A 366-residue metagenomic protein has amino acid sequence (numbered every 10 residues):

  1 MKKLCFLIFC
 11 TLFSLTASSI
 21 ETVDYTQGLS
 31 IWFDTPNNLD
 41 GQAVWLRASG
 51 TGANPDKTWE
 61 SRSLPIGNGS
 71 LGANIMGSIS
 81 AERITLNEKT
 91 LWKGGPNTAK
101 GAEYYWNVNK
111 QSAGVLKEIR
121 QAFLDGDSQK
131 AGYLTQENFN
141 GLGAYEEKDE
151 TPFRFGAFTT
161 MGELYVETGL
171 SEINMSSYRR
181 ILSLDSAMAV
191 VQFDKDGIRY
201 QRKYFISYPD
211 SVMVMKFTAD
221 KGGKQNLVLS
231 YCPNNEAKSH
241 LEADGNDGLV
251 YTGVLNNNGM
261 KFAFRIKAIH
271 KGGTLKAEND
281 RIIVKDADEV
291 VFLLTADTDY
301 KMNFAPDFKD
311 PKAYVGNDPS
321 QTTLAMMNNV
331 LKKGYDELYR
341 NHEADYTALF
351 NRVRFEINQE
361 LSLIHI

Functional and structural regions predicted by a protein language model:
M1-L4: Positively charged n-region of N-terminal signal peptides that target proteins for export
F9-S18: Hydrophobic h-region of N-terminal signal peptides that target proteins for export in Gram-negative bacteria
I20-L363: Aromatic-residue-lined binding/catalytic grooves and analogous aromatic/hydrophobic interfacial grooves in multimeric
